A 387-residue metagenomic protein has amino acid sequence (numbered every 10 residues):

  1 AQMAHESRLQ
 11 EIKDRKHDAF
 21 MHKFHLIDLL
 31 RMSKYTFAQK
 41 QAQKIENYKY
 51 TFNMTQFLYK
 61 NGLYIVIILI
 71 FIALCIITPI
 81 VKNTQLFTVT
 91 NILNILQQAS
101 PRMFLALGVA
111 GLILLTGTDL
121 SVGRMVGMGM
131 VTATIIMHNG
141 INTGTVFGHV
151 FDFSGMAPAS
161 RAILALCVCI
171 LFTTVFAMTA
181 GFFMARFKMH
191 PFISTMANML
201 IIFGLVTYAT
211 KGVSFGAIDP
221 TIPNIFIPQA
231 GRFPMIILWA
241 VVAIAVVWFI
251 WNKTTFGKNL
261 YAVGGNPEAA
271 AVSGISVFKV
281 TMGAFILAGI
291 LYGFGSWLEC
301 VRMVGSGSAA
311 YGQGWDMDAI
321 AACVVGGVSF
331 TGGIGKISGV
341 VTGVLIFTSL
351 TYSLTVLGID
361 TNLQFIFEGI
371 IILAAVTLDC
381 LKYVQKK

Functional and structural regions predicted by a protein language model:
M3-I68, A73-I76, V272, S276-K279 (+1 more regions): Cytosolic-side transmembrane-helix boundaries in multi-pass membrane proteins
V66-T84, V206-K211, F249-T255: Structural signal for alpha-helical transmembrane segments and their membrane-water exit/capping regions in multi-pass
L74-C75, V89-G140, F182-K188, G327-I337 (+1 more regions): Single transmembrane alpha-helix segments in multi-pass membrane proteins
T143-M199, T342-G343: Alpha-helical transmembrane segments within multi-pass membrane transporters and channels
R161-C167, F233-S306: Helix-loop-helix "hairpin" substructures at the membrane interface of multi-pass membrane proteins
P191, F233-A240, T281, G314-D316 (+1 more regions): Loop-to-transmembrane alpha-helix initiation sites
P191-T254, V280, R302-G312: Transmembrane helix-bundle core of multi-pass membrane transporters and related energy-transducing complexes
Y292, M303-G369: Transmembrane alpha-helical segments in multi-pass inner-membrane proteins
